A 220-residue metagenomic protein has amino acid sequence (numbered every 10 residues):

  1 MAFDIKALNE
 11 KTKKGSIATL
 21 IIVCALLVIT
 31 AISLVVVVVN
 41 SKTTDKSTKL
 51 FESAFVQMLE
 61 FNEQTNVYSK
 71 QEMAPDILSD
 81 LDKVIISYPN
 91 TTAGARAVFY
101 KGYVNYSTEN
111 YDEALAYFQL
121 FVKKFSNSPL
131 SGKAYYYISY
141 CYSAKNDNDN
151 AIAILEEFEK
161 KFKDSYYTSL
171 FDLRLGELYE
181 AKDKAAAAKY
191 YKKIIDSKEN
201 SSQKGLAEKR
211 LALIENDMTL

Functional and structural regions predicted by a protein language model:
M1-L220: Acidic, polar-rich low-complexity tracts and alpha-helical solenoid repeat scaffolds
